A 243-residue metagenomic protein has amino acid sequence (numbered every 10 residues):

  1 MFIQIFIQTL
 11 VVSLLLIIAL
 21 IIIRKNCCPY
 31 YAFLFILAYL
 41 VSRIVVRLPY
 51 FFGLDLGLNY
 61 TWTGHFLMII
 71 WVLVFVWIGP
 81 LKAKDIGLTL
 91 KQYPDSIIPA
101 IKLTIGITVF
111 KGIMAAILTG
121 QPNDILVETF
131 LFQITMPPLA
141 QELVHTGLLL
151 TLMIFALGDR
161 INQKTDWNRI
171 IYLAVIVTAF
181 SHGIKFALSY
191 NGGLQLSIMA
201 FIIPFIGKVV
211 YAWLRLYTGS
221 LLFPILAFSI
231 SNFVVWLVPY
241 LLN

Functional and structural regions predicted by a protein language model:
M1-K82, G112, L188-L196, F233-N243: N-terminal, membrane-interfacial amphipathic/helix-forming hydrophobic leader that caps and precedes the first
I5-L15, V109-A116, N123-N243: Transmembrane helix-loop-helix hairpins at the membrane interface of multi-pass integral membrane proteins
I21-L34, A83-P94, G158-D166, R215: Membrane-interface helix-boundary motifs at transmembrane edges
F35, P49-L58, A83-T89, L149-L150 (+1 more regions): A cytosolic-side transmembrane-helix exit/cap motif
I70-V72, K102-V109: Hydrophobic alpha-helical transmembrane segments of multi-pass integral membrane proteins
F75-L88, V144-T146, A156: Internal transmembrane alpha-helix with an interfacial aromatic "cap," most often the third helix
A100-I101, F228: Residue-level recognition of transmembrane alpha-helices in multi-pass small-molecule transporters/permeases
